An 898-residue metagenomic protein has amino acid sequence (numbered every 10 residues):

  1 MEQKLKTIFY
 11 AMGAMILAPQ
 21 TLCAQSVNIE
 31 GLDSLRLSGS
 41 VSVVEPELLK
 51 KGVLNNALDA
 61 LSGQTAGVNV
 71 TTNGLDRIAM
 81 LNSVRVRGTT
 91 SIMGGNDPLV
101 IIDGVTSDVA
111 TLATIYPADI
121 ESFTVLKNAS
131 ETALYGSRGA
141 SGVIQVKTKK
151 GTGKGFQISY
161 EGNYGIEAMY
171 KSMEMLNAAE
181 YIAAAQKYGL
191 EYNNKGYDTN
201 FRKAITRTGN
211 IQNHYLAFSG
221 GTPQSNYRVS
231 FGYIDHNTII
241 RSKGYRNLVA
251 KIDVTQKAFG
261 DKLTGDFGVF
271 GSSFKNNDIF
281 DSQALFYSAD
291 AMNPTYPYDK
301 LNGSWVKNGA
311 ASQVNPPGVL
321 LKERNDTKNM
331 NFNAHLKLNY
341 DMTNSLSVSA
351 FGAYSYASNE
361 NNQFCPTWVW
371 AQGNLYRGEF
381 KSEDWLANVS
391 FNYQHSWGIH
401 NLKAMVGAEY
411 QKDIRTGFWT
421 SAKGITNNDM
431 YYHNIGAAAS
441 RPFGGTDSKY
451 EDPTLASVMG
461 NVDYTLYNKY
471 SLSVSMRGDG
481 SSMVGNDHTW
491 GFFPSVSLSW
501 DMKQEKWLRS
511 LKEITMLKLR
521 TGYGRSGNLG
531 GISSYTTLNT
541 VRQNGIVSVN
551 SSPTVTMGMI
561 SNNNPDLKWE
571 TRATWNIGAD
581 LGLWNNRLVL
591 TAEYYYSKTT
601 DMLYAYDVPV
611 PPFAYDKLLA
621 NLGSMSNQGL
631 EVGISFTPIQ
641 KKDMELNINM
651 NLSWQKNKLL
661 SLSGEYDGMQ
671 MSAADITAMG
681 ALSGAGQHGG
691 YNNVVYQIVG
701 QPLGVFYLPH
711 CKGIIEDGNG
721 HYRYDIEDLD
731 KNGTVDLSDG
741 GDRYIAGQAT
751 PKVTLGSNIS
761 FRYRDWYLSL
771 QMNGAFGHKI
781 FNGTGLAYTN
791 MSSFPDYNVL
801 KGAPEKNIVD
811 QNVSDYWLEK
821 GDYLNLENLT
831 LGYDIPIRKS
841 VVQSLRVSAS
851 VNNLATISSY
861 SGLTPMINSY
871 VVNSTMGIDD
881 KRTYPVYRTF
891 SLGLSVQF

Functional and structural regions predicted by a protein language model:
M1-A258, L263-S272, V306, P317 (+8 more regions): Short, small/polar-rich motifs associated with maturation and membrane association, primarily at protein termini
D97, G209-Q212, N247, D253-F259 (+6 more regions): Extracellular/periplasmic, surface-exposed regions of secreted and cell-surface proteins
V100, D299, Y464, V705 (+3 more regions): Short aromatic-centered micro-motifs
S159-G196, W419-S421, A620, T637-G747 (+2 more regions): Conserved small-residue
Q283-P317: Acidic, glycine-rich flexible loop segments
G733-T734, Y767-E827: C-terminal beta-barrel architecture of Gram-negative outer-membrane proteins
Q748-I780: Glycine-rich, aromatic-lined ligand/substrate-binding cores of catalytic and carbohydrate-binding domains
